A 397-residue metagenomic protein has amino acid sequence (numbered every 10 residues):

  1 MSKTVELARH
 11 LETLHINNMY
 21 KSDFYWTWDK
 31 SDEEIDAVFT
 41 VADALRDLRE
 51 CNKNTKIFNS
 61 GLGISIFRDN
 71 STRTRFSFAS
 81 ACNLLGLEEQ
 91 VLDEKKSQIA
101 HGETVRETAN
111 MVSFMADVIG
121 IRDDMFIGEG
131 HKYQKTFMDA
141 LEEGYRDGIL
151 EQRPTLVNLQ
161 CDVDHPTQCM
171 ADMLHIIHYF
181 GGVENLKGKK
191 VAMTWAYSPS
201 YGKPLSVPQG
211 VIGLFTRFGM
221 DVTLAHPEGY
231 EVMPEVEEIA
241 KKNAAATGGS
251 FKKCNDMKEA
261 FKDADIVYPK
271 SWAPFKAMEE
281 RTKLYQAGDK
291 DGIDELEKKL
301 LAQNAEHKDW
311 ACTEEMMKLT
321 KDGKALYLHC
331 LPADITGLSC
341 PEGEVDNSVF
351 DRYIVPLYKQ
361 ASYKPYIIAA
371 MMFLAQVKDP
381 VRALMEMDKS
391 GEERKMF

Functional and structural regions predicted by a protein language model:
S2-F76, S80: Positively charged, low-complexity intrinsically disordered leader regions
K56-I177: Phosphate/diphosphate ligand-binding glycine-rich loop within oxidoreductases
R68-S80, I177-D291: Glycine-rich phosphate/diphosphate-binding loop of Rossmann-like nucleotide-binding domains
D147-P154, M220, L319-L328: A short helix->loop->beta-strand "cap" motif at the edges of active sites that frequently abuts
N185-K187, T216, E315-K324, R352: Short, conserved loop/helix-junction motifs that constitute active-site signature segments in enzyme catalytic cores
K242-D346: Rossmann-like adenosine-cofactor binding region
T320-F397: Adenosine-phosphate binding glycine-rich loop
